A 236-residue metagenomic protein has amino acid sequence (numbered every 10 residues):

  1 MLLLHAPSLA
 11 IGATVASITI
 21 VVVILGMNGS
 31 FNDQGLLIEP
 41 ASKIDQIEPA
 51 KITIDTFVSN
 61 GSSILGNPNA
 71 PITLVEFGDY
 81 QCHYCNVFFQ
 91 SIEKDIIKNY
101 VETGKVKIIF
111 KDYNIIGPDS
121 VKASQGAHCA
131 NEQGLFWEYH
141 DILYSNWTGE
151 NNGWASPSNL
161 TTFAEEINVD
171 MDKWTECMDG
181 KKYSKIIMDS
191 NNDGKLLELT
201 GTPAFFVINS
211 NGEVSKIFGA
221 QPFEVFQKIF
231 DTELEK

Functional and structural regions predicted by a protein language model:
M1-I44, F77, T161-K236: C-terminal cap of thioredoxin/glutaredoxin-like
F31-S63: N-terminal, intrinsically disordered, polar/charged segments of Gram-positive cell-envelope systems that serve as
T56-F57, G66, Y100, N209: A generic structural signal for short, solvent-exposed coil/turn residues that cap or connect secondary-structure
S59-S63, E93-D95, N191-N192: A generic local structural motif
G61, T73, P203-A204: Conserved beta-strand and immediately adjacent loop positions that scaffold enzyme active sites
S62-S63, Y113, I142, S215: Flexible, active-site-adjacent loop/turn segments at secondary-structure boundaries
S63-A70: Short beta-strand-to-loop junctions in surface cap/lid or active-site-entrance loops
A70, V75-E166, D170, T175 (+3 more regions): Structural alpha/beta surface segment adjacent to cysteine/selenocysteine redox centers across thiol/disulfide enzymes
